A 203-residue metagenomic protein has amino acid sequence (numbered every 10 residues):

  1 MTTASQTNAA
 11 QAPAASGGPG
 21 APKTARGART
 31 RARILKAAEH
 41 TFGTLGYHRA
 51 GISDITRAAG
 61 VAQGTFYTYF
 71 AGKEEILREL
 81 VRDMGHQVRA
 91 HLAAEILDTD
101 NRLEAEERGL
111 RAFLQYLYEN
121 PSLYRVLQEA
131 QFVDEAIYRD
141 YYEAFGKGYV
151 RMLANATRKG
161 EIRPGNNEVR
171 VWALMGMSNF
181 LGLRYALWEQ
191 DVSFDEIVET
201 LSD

Functional and structural regions predicted by a protein language model:
M1-P19, R102, Q115-E119, K147-R158 (+3 more regions): C-terminal peripheral helix-coil segments that are non-catalytic and often amphipathic
R26, T30-A38, I55, I76 (+3 more regions): Generic hydrophobic, amphipathic alpha-helix propensity
G27-T30, N167-L174, F194-V198: Short amphipathic alpha-helix in the helical subdomain of ABC transporter nucleotide-binding domains
R33, T41-E75, E79: Helix-turn-helix
T44-H48, T99, N120, K159: Short coil/turn segments at alpha/beta junctions that flank glycine-rich nucleotide-binding fingerprints
F70, E129-V133: Short helix-capping/turn signature of helix-turn-helix
E79, A90-E119, V171-L174: Hydrophobic alpha-helical connector segments
H86-R89, D134-E161, E168-A173, F180 (+1 more regions): Amphipathic alpha-helical packing segments from all-alpha helical-bundle domains
